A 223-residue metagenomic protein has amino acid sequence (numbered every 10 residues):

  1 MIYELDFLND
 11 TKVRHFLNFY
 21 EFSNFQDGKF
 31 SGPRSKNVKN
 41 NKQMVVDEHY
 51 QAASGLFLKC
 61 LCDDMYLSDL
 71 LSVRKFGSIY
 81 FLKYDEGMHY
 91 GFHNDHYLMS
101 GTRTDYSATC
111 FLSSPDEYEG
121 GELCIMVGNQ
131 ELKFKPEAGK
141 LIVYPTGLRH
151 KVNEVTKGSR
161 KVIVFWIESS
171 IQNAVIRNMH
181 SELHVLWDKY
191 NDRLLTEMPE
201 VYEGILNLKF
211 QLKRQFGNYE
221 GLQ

Functional and structural regions predicted by a protein language model:
M1-V73, M179-Q223: Non-heme Fe(II)/2-oxoglutarate
Y66-S181: Catalytic core of non-heme Fe(II) oxygenases with the double-stranded beta-helix
